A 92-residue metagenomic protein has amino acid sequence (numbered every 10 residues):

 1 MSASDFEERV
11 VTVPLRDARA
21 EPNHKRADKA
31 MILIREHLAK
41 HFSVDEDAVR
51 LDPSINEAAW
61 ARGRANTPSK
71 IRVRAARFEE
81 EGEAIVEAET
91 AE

Functional and structural regions predicted by a protein language model:
S2-E92: Compact, Lys/Arg-rich rRNA/RNP-binding cores from ribosome-related proteins
